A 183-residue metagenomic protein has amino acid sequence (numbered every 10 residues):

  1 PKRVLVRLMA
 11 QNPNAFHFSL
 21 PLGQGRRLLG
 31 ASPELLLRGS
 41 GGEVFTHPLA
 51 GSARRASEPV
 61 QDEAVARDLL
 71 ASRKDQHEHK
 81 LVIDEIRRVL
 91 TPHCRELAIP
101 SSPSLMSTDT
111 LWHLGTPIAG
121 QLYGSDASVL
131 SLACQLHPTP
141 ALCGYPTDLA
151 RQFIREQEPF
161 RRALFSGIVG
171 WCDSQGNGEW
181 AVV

Functional and structural regions predicted by a protein language model:
P1, L5, N12-F18, L130-S131 (+3 more regions): Soluble FAD-dependent oxygen oxidases
P1-H77, P92-L97, G176-V183: An anion-binding catalytic pocket shared by soluble metabolic enzymes
L22-L28, I86-R88, P103-T110, I168-S174: A glycine-rich phosphate-binding loop feature that marks nucleotide/adenosyl-phosphate handling sites
Q24, P138, R161-L164: N-terminal hydrophobic or amphipathic segments with adjacent small-residue motifs that include Sec signal peptides
L35, G115-I118, C172, G178: Residue-level detector of solvent-exposed, low-hydrophobicity positions
F45-E156: Contiguous alpha-helical scaffold segments within structured protein domains that host functional hotspots
C143-L149, F153-V183: Glycine-rich, small/acidic residue-mixed loop/short-helix segments
